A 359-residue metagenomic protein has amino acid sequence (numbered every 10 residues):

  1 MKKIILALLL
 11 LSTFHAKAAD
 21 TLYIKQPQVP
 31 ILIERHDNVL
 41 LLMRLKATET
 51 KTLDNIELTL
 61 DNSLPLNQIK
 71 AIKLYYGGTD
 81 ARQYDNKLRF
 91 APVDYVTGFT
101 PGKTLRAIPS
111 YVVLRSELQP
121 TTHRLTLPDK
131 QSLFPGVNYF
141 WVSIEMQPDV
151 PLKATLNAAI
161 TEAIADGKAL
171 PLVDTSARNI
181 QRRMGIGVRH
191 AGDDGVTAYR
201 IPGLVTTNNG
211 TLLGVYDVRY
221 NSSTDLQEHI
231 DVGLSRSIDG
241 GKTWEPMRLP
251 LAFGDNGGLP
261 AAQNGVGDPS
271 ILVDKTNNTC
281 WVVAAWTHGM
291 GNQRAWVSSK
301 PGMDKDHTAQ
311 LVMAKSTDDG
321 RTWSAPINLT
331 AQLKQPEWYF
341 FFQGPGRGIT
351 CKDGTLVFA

Functional and structural regions predicted by a protein language model:
M1-D20: Bacterial Sec-dependent N-terminal signal peptides
I4-I5, Y75, L105, P202 (+1 more regions): Residue-level detector of intrinsically disordered/flexible regions characterized by low predicted structural confidence
L9-F14, K168-V173, S237: Generic secretory/membrane-interface signal
A19-R182: Exposed, polar/acidic Ser/Thr-rich sequence context and nearby capping/turn residues that mark flexible linkers
D37, T79, V113, F134-W141 (+2 more regions): Asp-box/BNR beta-propeller blade signature and adjacent active/binding-site loops in extracellular glycan-interacting
